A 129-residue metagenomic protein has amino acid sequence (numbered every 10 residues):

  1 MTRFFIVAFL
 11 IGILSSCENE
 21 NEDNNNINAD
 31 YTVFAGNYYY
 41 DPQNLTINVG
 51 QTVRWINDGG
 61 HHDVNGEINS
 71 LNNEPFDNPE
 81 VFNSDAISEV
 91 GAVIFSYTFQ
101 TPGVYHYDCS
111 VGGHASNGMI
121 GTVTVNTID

Functional and structural regions predicted by a protein language model:
M1-V7: Sec-dependent signal peptide recognition, specifically the positively charged N-region followed immediately by
L10: Winged-helix/helix-turn-helix nucleic-acid-interaction surface
I13-S16: C-terminal motif of bacterial Sec signal peptides marking the signal peptidase cleavage site
E18-D129: Extracytoplasmic copper-binding redox domains, predominantly the cupredoxin/blue-copper superfamily
